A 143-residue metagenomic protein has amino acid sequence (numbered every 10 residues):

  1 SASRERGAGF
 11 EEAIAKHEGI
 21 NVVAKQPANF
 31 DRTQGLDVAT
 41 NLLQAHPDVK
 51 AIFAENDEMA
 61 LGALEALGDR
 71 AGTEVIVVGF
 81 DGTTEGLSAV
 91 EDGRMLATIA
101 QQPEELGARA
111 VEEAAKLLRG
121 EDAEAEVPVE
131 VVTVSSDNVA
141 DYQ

Functional and structural regions predicted by a protein language model:
A2, E12-K16, Q102-Q143: Hinge/cleft segment of the Venus flytrap/periplasmic-binding protein
R6-G7, A60, L87, G107-V111: A general structural signal for well-ordered alpha-helical segments in protein cores
F10, A24, A28-S88: Hydrophobic alpha-helical
A13-H17, N41-A45, A66-R70, A89 (+4 more regions): Structured segments of extracytoplasmic/periplasmic soluble domains in secreted or envelope-associated proteins
G19-V22: A generic structural motif
K25, D92-E104: Short beta-strand elements at the ligand-binding edges of bilobed clamshell
D81-L96, A140-Q143: Flexible loop/hinge segments that line or gate small-molecule binding clefts
